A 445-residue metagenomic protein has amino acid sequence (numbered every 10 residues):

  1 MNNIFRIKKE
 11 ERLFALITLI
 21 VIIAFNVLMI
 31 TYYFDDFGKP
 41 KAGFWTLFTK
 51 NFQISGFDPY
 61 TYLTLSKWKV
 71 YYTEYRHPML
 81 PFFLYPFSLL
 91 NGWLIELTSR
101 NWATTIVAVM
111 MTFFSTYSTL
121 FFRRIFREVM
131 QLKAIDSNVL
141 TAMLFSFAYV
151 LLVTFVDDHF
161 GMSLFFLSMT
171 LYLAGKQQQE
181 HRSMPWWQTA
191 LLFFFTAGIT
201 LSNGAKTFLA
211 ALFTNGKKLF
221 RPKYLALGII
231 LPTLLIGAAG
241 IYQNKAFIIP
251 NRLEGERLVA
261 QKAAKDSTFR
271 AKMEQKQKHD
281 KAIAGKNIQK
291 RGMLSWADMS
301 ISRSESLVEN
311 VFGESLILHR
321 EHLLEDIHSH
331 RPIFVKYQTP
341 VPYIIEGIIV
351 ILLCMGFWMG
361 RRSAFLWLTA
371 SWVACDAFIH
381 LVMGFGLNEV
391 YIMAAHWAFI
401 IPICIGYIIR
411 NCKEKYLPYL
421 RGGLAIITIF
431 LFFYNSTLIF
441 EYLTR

Functional and structural regions predicted by a protein language model:
K9-F57, T64-W68, L231-F247, I429-Y434: Transmembrane signal-anchor helices characteristic of membrane glycosylation enzymes that use polyprenol
K67-S99: Short hydrophobic/aromatic helix or loop-helix immediately within or flanking a transmembrane segment in polytopic
V109-M130, I351-M355: Transmembrane-helix motifs of polytopic, lipid-linked glycan transferases
F121, P342-R362: Hydrophobic, aromatic-rich transmembrane alpha-helices and their immediate juxtamembrane boundary segments
F122-S146, W367, S371: Transmembrane-helix signature of polytopic, membrane-embedded enzymes that assemble or transfer cell-envelope glycans
T154-F160: Short acidic/glycine- and proline-prone juxtamembrane loop motifs at membrane-interface regions of multi-pass membrane
M162-Q179, I400, C404: Specific aromatic-rich, kink-prone transmembrane helix
M184-N203, T207-N215, I229-P232, I426-I427: Membrane-interface alpha helices of multi-pass inner-membrane proteins
